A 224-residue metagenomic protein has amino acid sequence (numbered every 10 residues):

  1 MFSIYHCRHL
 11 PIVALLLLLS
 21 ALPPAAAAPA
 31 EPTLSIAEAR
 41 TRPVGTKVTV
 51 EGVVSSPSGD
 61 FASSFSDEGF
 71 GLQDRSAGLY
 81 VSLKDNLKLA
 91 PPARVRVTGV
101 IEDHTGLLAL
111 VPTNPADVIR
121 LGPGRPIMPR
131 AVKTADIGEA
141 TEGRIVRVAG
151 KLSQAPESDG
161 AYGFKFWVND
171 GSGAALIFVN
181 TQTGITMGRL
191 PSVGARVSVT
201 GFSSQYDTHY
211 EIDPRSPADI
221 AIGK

Functional and structural regions predicted by a protein language model:
F2, S20-P23: Position-driven detector of the extreme protein N-terminus
F2-I12: Bacterial N-terminal signal peptides that target proteins for export
P11-A21: Bacterial N-terminal signal peptides
L17, P24, A28-A30: Compositionally biased non-globular segments, especially hydrophobic aliphatic-rich helices of signal peptides
A28-K224: OB-fold single-stranded nucleic acid-binding module
